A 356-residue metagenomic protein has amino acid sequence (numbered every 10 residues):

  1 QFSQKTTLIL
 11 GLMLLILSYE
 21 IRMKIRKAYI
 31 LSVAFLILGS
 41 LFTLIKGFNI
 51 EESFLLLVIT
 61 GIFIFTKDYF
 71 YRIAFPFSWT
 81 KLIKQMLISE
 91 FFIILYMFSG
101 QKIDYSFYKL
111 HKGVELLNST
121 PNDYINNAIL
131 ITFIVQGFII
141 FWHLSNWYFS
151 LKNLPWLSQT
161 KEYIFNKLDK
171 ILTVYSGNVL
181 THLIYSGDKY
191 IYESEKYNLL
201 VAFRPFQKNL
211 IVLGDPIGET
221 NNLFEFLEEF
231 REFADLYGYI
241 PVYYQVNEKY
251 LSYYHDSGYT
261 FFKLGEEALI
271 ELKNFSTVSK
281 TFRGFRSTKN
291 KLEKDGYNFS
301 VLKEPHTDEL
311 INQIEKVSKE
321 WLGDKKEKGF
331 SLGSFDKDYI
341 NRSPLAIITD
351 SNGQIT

Functional and structural regions predicted by a protein language model:
Q1-S158: Topology signature of small-to-medium multi-pass alpha-helical membrane proteins
S3-T7, L41, F149, N153-D215 (+4 more regions): A conserved beta-strand-loop-helix scaffold within acyl/acetyltransferase catalytic domains
A74-W79, F282-K289: Short intrinsically disordered coil segments
T220-E232, V242-Y243: Conserved acetyl-CoA-binding loop-helix of GNAT-fold acetyltransferases
E229-F233, Y253, K291: Alpha-helical scaffold elements within enzyme catalytic domains, especially in hydrolases
E266-E267: A glycine-rich helix N-cap at a beta->alpha junction
